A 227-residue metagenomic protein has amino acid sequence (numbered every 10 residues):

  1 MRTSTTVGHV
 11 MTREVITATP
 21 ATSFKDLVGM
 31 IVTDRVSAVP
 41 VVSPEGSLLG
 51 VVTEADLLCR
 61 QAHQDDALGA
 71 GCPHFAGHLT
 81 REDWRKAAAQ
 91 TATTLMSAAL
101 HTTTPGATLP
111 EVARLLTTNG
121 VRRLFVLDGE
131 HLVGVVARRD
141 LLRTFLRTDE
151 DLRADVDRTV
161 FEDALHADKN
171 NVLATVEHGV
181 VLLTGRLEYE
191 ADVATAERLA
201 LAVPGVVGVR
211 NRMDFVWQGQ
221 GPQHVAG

Functional and structural regions predicted by a protein language model:
M1-S37, V42-S47, V51-G227: N-terminal targeting leaders
